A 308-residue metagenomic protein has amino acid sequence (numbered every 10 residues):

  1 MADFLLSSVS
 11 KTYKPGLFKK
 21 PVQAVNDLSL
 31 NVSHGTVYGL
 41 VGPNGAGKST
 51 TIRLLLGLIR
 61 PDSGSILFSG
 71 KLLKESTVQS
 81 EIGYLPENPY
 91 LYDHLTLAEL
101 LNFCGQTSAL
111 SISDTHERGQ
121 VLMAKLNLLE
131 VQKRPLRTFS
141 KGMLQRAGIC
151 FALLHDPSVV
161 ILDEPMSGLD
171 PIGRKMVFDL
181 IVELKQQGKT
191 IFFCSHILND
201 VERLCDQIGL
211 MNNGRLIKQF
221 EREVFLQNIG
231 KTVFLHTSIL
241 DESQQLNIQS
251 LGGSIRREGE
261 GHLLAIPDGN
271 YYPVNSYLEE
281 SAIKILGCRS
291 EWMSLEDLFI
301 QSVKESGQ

Functional and structural regions predicted by a protein language model:
M1-L6, T12-D27: A short, flexible loop at the N-terminus of ABC-type nucleotide-binding domains that lies
P43-G47: Walker A (P-loop) phosphate-binding loop of ABC-type ATPase nucleotide-binding domains
G64-S80: Conserved ABC transporter NBD signature motif
N102, Q106, S113-V131: Conserved ABC ATPase "signature" region
V160-E164: Catalytic Walker B motif of ABC-type/P-loop ATPase nucleotide-binding domains
F178-A265: ABC transporter nucleotide-binding domain
K231-E305: Short, charged/small-residue-rich alpha-helical element at the C-terminal edge of ABC transporter nucleotide-binding
